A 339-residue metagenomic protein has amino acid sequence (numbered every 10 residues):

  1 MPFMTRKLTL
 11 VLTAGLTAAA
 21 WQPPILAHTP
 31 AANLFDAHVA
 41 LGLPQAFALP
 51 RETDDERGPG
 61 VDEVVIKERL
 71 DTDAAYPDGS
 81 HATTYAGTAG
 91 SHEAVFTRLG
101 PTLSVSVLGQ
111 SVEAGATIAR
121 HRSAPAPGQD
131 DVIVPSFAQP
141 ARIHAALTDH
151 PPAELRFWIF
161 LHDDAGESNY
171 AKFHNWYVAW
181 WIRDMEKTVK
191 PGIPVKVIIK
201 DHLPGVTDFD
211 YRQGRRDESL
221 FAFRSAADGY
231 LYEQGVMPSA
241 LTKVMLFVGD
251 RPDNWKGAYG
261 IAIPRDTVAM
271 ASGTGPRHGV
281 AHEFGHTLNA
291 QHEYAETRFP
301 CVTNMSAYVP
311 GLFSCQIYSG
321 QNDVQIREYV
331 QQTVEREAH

Functional and structural regions predicted by a protein language model:
M1-T5: N-terminal secretory signal peptides that target proteins for export/translocation
R6-W21: Gram-negative bacterial Sec-dependent N-terminal signal peptides
L10-V11, P23-V107: N-terminal prosegments of processed precursors
I66, Y85-G87, A94-F96, L103-V105 (+8 more regions): Hydrophobic beta-strand residues in large extracellular and virion-surface proteins
G87-F160: Non-catalytic propeptide/linker segments at domain boundaries
T97-S104, G115-H121, K172-N175, D253-A271: Surface-exposed flexible segments
I133-G260: Fold-level signature of zinc-dependent metallopeptidase catalytic domains
I263-H339: The catalytic-center signature of Zn2+-dependent metalloproteases
